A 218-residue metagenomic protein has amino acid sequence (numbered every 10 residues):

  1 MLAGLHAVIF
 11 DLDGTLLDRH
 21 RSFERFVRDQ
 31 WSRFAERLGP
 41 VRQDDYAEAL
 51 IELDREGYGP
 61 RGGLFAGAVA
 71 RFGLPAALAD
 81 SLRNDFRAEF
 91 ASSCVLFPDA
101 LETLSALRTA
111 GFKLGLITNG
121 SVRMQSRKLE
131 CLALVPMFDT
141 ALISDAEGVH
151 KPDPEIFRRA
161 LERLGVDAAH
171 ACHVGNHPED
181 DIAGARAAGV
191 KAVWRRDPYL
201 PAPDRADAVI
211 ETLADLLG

Functional and structural regions predicted by a protein language model:
M1-V8, R21, A79, S105-R108 (+2 more regions): Asp-based, Mg2+/Mn2+-dependent phosphohydrolase catalytic module
L2-P98: N-terminal helical cap/lid subdomain that shapes the substrate entry/recognition surface in HAD-like hydrolases
N84-S93, L101-T109, S121-V122: HAD-like small-molecule phosphatases
